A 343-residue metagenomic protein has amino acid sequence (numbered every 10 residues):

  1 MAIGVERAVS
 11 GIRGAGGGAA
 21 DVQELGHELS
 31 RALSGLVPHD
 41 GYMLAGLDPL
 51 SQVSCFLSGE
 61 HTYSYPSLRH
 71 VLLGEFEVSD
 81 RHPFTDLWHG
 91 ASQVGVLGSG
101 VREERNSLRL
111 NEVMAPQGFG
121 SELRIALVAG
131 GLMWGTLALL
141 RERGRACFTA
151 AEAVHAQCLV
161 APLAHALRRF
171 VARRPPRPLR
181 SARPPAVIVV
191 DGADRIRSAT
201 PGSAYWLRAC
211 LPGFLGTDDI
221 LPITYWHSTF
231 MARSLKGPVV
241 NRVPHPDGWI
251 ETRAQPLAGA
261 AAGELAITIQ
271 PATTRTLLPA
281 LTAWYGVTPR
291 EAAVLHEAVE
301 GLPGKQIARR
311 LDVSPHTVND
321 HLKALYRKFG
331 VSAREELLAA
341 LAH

Functional and structural regions predicted by a protein language model:
A2-A151, H155, A161-H165, R169 (+1 more regions): Regulatory input/activation interfaces that engage signals or partners
V160, R183-V243: PAS-family sensory domains
L167-A182: Short alpha-helical interdomain "coupling" segment at the junction between an upstream regulatory sensor module
Y225-T274: PAS-family sensory/regulatory modules and their coupling/dimerization elements
P279-V287: Short amphipathic alpha-helical boundary/capping segments
T288, G301-E336: Recognition helix of helix-turn-helix DNA-binding domains
R290-V294: The N-cap/first-turn positions of alpha helices within or immediately adjacent to helix-turn-helix DNA-binding domains
A298-L302, L341: Short helix-to-turn junction characteristic of helix-turn-helix DNA-binding domains, especially the helix
